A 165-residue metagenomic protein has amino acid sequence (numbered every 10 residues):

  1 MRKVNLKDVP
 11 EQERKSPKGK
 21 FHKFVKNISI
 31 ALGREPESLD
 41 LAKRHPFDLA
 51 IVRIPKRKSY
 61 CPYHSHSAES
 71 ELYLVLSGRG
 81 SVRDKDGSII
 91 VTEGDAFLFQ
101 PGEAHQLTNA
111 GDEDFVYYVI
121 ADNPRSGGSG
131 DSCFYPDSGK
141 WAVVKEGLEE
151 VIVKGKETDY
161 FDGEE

Functional and structural regions predicted by a protein language model:
M1-P46, D137-E165: A short, N-terminal "cap"/entry segment at the start of jelly-roll beta-barrel domains of the cupin/DSBH fold
L32-P36, A50-H66, P101: Conserved short histidine dyad/triad with adjacent acidic residue
S38-K43, C61-H66, T108-A110, F134: Short histidine-centered beta-strand/loop micro-motifs that create catalytic or ligand/metal-coordination sites
I51-P55, S65-D84, D122-P124: Short, conserved beta-strand element in jelly-roll/cupin
L72, R79-S81, S88, A104 (+1 more regions): Structural motif
D86-G102: Short acidic-glycine-tyrosine-enriched beta hairpin
P101-G127: Ligand-binding loop in jelly-roll beta-barrel domains
